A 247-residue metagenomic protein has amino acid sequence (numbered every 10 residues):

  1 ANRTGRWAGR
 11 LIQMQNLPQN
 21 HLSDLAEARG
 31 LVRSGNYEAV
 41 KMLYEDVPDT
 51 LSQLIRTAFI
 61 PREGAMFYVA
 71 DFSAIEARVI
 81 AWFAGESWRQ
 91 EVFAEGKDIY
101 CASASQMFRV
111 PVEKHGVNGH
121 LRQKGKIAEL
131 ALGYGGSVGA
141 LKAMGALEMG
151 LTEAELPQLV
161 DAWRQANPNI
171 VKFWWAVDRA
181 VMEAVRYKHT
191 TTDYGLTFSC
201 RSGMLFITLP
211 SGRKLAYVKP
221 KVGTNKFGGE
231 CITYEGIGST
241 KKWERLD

Functional and structural regions predicted by a protein language model:
A1-D247: Conserved catalytic core of nucleotide polymerization and phosphodiester-bond processing enzymes
